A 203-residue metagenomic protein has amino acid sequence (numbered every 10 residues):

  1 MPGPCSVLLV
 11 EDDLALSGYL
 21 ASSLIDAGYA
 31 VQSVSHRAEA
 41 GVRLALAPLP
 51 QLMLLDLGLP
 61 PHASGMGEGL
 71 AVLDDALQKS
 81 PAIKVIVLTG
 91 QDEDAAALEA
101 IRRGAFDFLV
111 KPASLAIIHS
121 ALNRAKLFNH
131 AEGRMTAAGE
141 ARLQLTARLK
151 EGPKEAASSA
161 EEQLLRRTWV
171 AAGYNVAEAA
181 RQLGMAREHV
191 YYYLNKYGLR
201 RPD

Functional and structural regions predicted by a protein language model:
D13-A38: Two-component/phosphorelay signaling modules centered on CheY-like receiver
S33-L52, D56: Acidic, metal-coordinating helix/loop segments flanking the phosphotransfer/catalytic sites of two-component signaling
S64-A82: Short amphipathic alpha-helix used as the core "switch/output" element in two-component signaling
P112-L122: C-terminal output helix
L122-A137: The C-terminal output helix
E151-D203: Bacterial C-terminal helix-turn-helix
